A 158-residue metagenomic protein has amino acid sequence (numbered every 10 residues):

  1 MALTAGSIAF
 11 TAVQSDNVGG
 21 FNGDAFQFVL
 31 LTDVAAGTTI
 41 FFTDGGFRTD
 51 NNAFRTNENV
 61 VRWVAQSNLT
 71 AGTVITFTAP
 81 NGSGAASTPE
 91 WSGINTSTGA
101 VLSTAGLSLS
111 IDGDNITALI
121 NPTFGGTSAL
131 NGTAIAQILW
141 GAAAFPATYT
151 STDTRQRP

Functional and structural regions predicted by a protein language model:
M1-R48, S103-D112: A structural motif detector for short, solvent-exposed N-terminal "entry" segments of globular domains
F10, F28, T43, D50-R62 (+5 more regions): Extended non-catalytic accessory segments flanking core domains
L30-A36, G46-T49, P80-G84, I120-L130 (+1 more regions): Acidic glycine-/aspartate-rich tracts in secreted/extracellular proteins
T39, S103-P158: Conserved beta-structured recognition patch
T43, F77-N81, S87, L102 (+1 more regions): Residue-level recognition of conserved beta-strand edge/terminus positions
E58-A86: Intrinsically disordered, low-complexity Pro/Gly/Ser/Thr-rich segments with frequent PxxP/GP/PP motifs and embedded
S83-G84, N95, S108-S110: Acidic, serine/proline-rich low-complexity intrinsically disordered regions
E90-L102: Short linear interaction motifs
